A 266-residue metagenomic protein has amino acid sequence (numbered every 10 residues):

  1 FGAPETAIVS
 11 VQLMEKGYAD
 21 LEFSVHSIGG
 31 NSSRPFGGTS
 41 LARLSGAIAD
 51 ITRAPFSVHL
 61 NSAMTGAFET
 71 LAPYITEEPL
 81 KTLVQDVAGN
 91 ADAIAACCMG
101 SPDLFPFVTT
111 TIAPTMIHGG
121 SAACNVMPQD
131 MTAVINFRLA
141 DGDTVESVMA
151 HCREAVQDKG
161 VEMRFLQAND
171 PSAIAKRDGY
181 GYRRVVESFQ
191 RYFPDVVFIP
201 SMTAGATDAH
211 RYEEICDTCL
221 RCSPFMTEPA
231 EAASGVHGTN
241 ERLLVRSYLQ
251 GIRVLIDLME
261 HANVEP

Functional and structural regions predicted by a protein language model:
F1-G2, F56-S121, Q129-D130, D141 (+2 more regions): An extended, acidic, His-containing surface patch that forms the Zn2+-binding/catalytic region of metallohydrolases
F1-T39: Histidine/acidic-residue-rich, glycine-tolerant segments that coordinate divalent metal ions
V9-L13, G120-N125: Short beta-strand/turn micro-motifs at beta-sheet edges
A19, M131-A133: Hydrophobic core residues within well-ordered beta-strands of beta-rich domains
V25, F137-L139: Hydrophobic beta-strand positions in extracellular immunoglobulin-like domains
I28, S33-V58: A short core secondary-structure module
G38, A47, S147-V156: Short amphipathic alpha-helices in soluble, non-transmembrane regions that often serve as interface/regulatory elements
I51-P55, R153-V161: A common structural junction motif
